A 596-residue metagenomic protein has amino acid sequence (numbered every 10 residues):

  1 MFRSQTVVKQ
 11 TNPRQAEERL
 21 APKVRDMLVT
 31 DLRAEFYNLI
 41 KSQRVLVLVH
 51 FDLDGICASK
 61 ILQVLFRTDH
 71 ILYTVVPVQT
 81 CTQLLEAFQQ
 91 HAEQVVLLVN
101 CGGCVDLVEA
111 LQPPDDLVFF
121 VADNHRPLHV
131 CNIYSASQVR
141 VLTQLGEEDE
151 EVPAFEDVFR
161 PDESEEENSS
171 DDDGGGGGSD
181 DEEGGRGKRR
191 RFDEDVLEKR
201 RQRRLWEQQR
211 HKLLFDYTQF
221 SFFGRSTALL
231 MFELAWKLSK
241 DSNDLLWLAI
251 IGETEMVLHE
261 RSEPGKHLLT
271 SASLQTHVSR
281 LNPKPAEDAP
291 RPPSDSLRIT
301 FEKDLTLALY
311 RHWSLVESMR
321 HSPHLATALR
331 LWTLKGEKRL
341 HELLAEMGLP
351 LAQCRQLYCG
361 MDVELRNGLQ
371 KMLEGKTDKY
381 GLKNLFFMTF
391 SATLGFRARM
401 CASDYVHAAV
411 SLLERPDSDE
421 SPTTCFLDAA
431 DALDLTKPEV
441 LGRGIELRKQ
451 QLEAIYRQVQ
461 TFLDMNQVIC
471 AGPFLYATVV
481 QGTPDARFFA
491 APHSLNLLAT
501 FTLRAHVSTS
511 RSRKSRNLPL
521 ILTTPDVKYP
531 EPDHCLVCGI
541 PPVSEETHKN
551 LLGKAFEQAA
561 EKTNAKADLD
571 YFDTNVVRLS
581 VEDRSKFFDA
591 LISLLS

Functional and structural regions predicted by a protein language model:
M1-S596: Replace "Mg2+/Mn2+-dependent" with "divalent metal-dependent
